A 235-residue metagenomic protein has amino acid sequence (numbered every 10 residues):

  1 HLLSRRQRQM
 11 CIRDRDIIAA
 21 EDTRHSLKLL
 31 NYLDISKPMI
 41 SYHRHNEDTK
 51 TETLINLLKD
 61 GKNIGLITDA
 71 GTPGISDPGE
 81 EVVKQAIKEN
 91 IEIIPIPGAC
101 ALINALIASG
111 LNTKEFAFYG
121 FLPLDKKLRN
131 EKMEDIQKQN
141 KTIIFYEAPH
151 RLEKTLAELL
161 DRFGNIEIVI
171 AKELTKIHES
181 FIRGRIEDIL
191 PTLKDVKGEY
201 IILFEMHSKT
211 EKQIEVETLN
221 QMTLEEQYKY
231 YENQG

Functional and structural regions predicted by a protein language model:
H1-I12: Single conserved hydrophobic/aromatic residue that forms the stacking wall/gate of nucleotide- or nucleobase-binding
D16-D22: A short beta-strand/loop micro-motif in the catalytic core of glycosyltransferases that engages the nucleotide-sugar
A20, P95-G98, F145, I170: General beta-strand structural signal in soluble alpha/beta enzymes
L27-H45: P-loop/Walker A phosphate-binding loop and immediately adjacent motor/lid segment at beta-alpha junctions
Y42-D48, L122-D125: Conserved helicase motor
T51-C100, N104: Glycine/small-residue-rich loop that forms an oxyanion/phosphate-binding "nest" at active or ligand-binding sites
N63, T142, P149-Q234: A contiguous loop/helix-start segment that scaffolds small-molecule binding in enzyme catalytic cores
E81-Q139: Class I SAM-dependent methyltransferase SAM-binding "motif I" and its flanking Rossmann-like core
